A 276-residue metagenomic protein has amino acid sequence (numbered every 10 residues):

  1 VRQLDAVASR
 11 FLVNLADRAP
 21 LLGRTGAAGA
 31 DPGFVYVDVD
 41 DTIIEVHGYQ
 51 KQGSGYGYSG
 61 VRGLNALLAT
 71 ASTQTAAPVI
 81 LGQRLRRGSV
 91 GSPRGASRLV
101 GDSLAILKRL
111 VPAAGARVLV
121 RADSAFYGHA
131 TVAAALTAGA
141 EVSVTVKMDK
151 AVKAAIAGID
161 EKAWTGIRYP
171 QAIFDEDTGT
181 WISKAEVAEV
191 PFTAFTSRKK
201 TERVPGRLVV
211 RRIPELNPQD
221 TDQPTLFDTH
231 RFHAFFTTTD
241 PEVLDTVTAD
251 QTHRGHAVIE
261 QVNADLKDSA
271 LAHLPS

Functional and structural regions predicted by a protein language model:
V1, G33-I43, P78, V118-Y127 (+3 more regions): Short, conserved catalytic/metal-binding motifs centered on acidic residues
V1-A71: Active-site-proximal, Lys/Arg-enriched surface segment that forms a nucleic-acid-binding/basic interface patch
V39-D41, A71-T73, G82-L85, A122 (+1 more regions): Glycine-rich, histidine-containing beta strand-loop boundary motifs that form or position
H47-Q52, V79-L85, G95, P112 (+3 more regions): Short acidic, glycine/serine/threonine-rich loops at helix termini
Y56-P112: Electropositive, glycine- and tryptophan-enriched low-complexity nucleic-acid-binding patches
V90-A151: Domain-level cores of phosphate- or acyl-group-handling catalytic modules
S143-D265: An anionic, glycine-rich sequence signature occurring as long contiguous blocks
V247-Q251, L271-S276: Short beta-alpha connecting loops at secondary-structure transitions that line or flank enzyme active sites
